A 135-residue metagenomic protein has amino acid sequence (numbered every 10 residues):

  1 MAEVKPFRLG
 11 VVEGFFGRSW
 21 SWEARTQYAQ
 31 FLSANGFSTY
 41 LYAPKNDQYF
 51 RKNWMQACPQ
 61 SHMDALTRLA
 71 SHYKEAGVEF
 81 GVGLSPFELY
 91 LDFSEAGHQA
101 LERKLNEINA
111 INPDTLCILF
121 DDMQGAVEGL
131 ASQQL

Functional and structural regions predicted by a protein language model:
M1-R8: N-terminal amphipathic alpha-helix/helix-capping segment at the start of soluble metabolic enzymes
L9-L135: Aromatic-lined carbohydrate-binding surfaces of glycoside hydrolases
